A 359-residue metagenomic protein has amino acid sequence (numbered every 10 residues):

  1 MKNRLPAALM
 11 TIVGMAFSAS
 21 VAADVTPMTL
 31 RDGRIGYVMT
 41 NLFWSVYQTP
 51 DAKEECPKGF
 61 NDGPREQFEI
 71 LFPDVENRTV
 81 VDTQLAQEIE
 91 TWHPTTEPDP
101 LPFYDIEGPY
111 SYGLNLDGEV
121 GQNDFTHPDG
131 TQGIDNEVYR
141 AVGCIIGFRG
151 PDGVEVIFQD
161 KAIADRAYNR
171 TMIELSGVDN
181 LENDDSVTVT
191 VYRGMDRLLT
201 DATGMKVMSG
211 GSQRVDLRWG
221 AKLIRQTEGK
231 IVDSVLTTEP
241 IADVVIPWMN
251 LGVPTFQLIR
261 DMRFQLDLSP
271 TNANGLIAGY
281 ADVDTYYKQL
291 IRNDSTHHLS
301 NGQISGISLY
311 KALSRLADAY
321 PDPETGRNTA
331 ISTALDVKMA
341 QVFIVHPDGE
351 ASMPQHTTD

Functional and structural regions predicted by a protein language model:
M1-A8: Bacterial N-terminal signal peptides that target proteins for export
L9, G14, G204-V207: Residue-level detector of intrinsically disordered terminal segments
F17-S18: N-terminal signal peptide c-region/cleavage motif recognized by signal peptidases
A23-D359: Extracytosolic secretory-pathway proteins
